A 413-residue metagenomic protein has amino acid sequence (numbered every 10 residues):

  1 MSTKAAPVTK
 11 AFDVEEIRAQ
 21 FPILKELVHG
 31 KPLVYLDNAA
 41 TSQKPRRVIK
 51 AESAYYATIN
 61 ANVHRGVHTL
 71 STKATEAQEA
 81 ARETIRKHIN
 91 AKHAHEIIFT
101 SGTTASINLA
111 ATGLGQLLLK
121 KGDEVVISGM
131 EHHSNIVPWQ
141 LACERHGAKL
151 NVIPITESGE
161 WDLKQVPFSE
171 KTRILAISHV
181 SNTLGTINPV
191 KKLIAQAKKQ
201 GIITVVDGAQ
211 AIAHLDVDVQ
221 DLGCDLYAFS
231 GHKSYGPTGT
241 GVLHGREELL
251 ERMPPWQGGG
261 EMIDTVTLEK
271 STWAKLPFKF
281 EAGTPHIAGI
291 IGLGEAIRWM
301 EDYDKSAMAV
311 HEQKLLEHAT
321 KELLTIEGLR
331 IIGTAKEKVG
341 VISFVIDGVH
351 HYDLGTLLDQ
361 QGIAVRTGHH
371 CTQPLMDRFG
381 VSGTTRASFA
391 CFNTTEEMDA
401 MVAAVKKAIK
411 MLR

Functional and structural regions predicted by a protein language model:
M1-R413: Pyridoxal 5′-phosphate
